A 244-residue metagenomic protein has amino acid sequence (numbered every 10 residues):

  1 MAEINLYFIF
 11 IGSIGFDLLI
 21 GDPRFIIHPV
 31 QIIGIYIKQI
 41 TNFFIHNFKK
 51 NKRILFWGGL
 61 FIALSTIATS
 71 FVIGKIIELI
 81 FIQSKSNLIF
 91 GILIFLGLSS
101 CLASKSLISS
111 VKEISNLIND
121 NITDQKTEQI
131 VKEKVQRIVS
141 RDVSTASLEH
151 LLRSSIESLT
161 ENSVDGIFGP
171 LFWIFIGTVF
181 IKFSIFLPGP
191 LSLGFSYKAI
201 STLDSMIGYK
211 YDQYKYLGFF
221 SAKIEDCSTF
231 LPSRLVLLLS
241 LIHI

Functional and structural regions predicted by a protein language model:
M1-F10, G97-S100, I242: Short, charged N-terminal helix-start/capping segments
A2-I82: N-terminal transmembrane signal-anchor/hairpin module of polytopic inner-membrane proteins
D17, I242-I244: Conserved small/polar residues in nucleotide/adenosyl-binding loops
F43-N47, S184-I185, I242: Short helical patches
K52-L203, G208-S233, L237: "…together with the soluble PPM/PP2C metallo-phosphatase catalytic core" -> "…together with the soluble PPM/PP2C
